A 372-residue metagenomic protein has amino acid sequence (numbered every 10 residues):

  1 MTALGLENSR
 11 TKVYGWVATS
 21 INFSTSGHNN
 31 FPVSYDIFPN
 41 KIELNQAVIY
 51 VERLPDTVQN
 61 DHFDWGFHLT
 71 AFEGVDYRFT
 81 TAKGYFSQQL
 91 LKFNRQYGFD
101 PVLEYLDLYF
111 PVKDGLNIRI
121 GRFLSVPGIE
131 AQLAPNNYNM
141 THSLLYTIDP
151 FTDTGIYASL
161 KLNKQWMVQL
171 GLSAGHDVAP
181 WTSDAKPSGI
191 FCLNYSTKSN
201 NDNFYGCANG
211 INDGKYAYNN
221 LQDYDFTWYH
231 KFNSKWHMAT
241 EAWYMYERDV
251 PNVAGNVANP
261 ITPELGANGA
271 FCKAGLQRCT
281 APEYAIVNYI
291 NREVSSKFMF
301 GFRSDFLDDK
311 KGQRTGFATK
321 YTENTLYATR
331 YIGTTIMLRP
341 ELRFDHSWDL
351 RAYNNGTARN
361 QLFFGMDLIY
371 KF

Functional and structural regions predicted by a protein language model:
M1-V13, S26, P55-W65, P111-L116 (+5 more regions): Short loop/turn motifs that connect adjacent beta-strands in outer-membrane beta-barrel proteins
L6, V51-P55, A71, L108-F110 (+7 more regions): Residue-level signature of outer-membrane beta-barrel architecture
G15-V17, F67-L69, I118-I120, A158 (+7 more regions): Membrane-embedded beta-strand positions of outer-membrane beta-barrel proteins
V17-F23: Short polar catalytic/cofactor-binding loops
T19, L44-I49, F99-L106, T152-I156 (+5 more regions): Hydrophobic, lipid-facing positions within transmembrane beta-strands of outer-membrane proteins
S26-P39, R78-Y195, Y205-N212: Surface-exposed coil loops of outer-membrane beta-barrel proteins
V33-D36, Y77-T80, Q89-N94, N200-F372: Outer-membrane beta-barrel pore domains
D36-V75, E283: Glycine- and aromatic-enriched membrane insertion/assembly motifs of diderm outer-membrane and organelle channel
